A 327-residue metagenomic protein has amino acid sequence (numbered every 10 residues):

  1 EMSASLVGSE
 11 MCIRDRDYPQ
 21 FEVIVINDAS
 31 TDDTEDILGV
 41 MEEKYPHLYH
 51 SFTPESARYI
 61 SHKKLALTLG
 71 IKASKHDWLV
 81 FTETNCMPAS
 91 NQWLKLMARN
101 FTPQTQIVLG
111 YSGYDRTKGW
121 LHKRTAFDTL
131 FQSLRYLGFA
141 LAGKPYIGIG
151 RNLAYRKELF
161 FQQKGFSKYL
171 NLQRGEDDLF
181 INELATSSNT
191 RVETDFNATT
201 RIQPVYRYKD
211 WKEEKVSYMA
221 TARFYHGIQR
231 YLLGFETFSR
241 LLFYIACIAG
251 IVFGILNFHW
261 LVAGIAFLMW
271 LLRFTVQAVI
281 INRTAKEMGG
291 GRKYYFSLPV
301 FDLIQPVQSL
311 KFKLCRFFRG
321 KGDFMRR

Functional and structural regions predicted by a protein language model:
E1-G8, I13: Single conserved hydrophobic/aromatic residue that forms the stacking wall/gate of nucleotide- or nucleobase-binding
I13, Q92-F101, V108-Y111: A short, amphipathic alpha-helix embedded in the catalytic core of nucleotide-handling enzymes
I13-A57: Acidic donor-binding segment of Leloir-type glycosyltransferases
D33, E83-R99: Acidic donor-binding/catalytic loop of UDP-sugar-dependent glycosyltransferases, especially processive GT2
L67, L79: Short aromatic/hydrophobic "clamp" motif used to bind/position activated sugar donors
K75-D77, I149-K164: Conserved nucleotide-sugar donor-binding and metal-coordinating catalytic region shared by glycosyltransferases
F101, T105-Q132, E158-F161, S167-R230: Catalytic donor/gating beta->alpha subdomain of glycosyltransferases that bind UDP-sugars
T237-G320: Membrane-embedded multi-pass helical conduit in multi-pass membrane proteins, especially envelope-biosynthetic
